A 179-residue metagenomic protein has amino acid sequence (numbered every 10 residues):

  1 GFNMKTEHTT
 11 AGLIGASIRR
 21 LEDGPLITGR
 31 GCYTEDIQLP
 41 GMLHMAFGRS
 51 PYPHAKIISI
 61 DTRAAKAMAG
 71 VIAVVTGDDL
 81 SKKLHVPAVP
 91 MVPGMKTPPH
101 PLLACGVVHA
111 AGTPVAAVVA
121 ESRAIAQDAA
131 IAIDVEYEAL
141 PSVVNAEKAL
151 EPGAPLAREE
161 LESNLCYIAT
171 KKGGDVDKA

Functional and structural regions predicted by a protein language model:
G1-A179: Flexible, low-hydrophobicity surface segments
